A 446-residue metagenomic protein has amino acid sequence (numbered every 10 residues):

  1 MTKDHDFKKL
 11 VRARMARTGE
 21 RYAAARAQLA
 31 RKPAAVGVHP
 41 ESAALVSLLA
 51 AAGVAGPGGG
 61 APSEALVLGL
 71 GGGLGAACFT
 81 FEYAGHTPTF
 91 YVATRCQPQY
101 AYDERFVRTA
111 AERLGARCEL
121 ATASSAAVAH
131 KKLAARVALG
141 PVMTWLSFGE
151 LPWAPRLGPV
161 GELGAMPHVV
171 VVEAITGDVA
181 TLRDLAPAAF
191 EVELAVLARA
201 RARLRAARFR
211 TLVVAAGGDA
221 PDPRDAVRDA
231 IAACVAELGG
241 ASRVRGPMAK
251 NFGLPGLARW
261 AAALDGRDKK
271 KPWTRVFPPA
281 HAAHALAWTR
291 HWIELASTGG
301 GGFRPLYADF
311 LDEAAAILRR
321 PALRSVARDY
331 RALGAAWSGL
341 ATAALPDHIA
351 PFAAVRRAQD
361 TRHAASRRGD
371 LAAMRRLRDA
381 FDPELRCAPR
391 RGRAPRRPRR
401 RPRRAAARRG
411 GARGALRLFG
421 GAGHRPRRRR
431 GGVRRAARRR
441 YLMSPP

Functional and structural regions predicted by a protein language model:
M1-L29: C-terminal alpha-helical interaction appendages
R12-A16, A27-K32, H39, L49-P57: N-terminal membrane-targeting/anchoring modules of bacterial envelope and secretion proteins
A34-A35, Q97, E162, R290-S297 (+1 more regions): Short, charged/polar micro-motifs that form catalytic or ligand-binding hotspots
A35-V54, G72-D222: Conserved active-site-adjacent core of cysteine acyl-enzyme catalytic domains
A50-P62, D312-I317: Short helix-capping/linker segments at secondary-structure and domain boundaries
V67-G69: Accessory carbohydrate-recognition regions in carbohydrate-active enzymes
G177-T298: Noncatalytic regulatory segments and standalone regulatory/sensor domains
H291-P446: Charged, long alpha-helical assembly modules
